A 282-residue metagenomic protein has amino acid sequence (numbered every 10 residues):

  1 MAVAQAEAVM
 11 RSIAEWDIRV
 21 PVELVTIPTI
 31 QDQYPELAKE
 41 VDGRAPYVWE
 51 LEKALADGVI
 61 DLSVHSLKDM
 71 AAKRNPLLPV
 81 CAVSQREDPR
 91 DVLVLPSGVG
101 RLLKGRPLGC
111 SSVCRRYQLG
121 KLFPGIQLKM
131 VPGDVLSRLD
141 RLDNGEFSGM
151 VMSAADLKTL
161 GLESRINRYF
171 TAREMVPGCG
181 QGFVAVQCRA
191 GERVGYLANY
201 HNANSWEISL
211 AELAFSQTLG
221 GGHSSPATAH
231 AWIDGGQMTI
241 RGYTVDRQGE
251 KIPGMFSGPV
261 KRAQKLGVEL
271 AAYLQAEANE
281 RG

Functional and structural regions predicted by a protein language model:
M1-D42, R116, K121-G282: Small-molecule-sensing regulatory modules
A2, V48, S112-V113: Helix N-cap/beta->alpha junction signal
P28, Y47-V48, H65-M70, M152-L157: Beta->alpha turn/N-cap motifs
Q31-P35, S63, A71-R74: Short active-site-adjacent helix-start/loop capping segments
E36-L62: Short, structured active-site "lid" loops
I60-V64, S148-G149: Short, Asp-centered acidic motifs that coordinate Mg2+ and/or phosphate in catalytic or ligand-binding sites
L67-K68, R74-G125: A conserved helix-loop-strand patch within extracytoplasmic ligand-binding domains of the periplasmic binding
